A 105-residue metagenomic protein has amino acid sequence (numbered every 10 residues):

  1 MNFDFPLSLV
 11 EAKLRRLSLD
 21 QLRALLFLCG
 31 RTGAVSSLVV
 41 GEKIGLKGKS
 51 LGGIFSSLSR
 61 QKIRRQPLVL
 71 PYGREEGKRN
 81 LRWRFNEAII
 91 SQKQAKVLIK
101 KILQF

Functional and structural regions predicted by a protein language model:
M1-L14: Short, Lys/Arg-enriched N-terminal segment that forms or immediately precedes the first helix of a structured domain
L14-R15, A88: Helix-turn-helix-type domain boundary/helix-start signal
R15-L22: Short helix-coil-helix linker/hinge
C29-T32: Short helix-capping/hinge SLiMs at alpha-helix to coil transitions
A34-K43: Short acidic, hydrophobic short linear motifs in intrinsically disordered regions
K47-L68: Short amphipathic alpha-helical interaction segments
P71-F105: Phospho-regulated, low-complexity intrinsically disordered regions of nuclear gene-regulatory and chromatin-associated
